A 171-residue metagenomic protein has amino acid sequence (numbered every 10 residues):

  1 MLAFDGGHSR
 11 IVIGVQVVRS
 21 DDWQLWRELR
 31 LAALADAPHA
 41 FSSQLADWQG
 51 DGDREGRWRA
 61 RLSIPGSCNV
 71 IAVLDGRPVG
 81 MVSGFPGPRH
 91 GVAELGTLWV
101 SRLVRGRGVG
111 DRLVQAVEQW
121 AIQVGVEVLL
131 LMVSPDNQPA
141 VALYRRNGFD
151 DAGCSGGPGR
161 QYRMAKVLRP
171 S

Functional and structural regions predicted by a protein language model:
L2-H8, V18, Y162-S171: Terminal substrate-recognition subdomain of acyl/acetyltransferases
V12-V15: Extreme N-terminal starter segment of soluble prokaryotic enzymes
V17, V100, P135: Conserved residues at beta->alpha junctions
S20-T97, S101-L103, V114-A116, W120 (+3 more regions): Acetyl-CoA-dependent GNAT
R107: Flexible nucleotide-binding loop
E127-S171: C-terminal "cap" of GNAT-fold acetyltransferases
